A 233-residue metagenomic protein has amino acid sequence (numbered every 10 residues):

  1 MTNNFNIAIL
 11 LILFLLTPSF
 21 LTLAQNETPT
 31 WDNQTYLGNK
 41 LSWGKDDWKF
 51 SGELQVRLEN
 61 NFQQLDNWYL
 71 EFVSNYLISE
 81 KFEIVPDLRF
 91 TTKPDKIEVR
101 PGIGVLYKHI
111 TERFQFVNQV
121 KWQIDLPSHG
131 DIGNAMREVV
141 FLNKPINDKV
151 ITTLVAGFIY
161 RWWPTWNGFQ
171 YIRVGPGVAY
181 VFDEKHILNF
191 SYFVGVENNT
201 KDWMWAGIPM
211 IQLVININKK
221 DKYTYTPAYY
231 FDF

Functional and structural regions predicted by a protein language model:
M1-T28: Bacterial Sec-dependent N-terminal signal peptides
Q25-V85: Start-of-domain marker
W31-L37, D66-L70, I97-P101, I132-M136 (+2 more regions): Residues that define the transmembrane beta-barrel architecture of outer-membrane proteins
L37-W43, F72-Y76, I103-Y107, E138-K144 (+3 more regions): Residues on the lipid-exposed face of transmembrane beta-strands in outer-membrane beta-barrel proteins
D47-G52, E80-P86, E112-F116, D148-T152 (+2 more regions): Repeated loop/turn-to-beta-strand initiation elements of outer-membrane beta-barrel proteins
G52-V56, P86-F90, N118-W122, L154-F158 (+1 more regions): Transmembrane beta-barrel strands of outer-membrane/channel proteins
N75-I151: Gram-negative (and chloroplast) outer-membrane scaffold detector with strong preference for beta-barrel transmembrane
V105, Y180, W205-F233: Outer-membrane beta-barrel "beta-signal"
